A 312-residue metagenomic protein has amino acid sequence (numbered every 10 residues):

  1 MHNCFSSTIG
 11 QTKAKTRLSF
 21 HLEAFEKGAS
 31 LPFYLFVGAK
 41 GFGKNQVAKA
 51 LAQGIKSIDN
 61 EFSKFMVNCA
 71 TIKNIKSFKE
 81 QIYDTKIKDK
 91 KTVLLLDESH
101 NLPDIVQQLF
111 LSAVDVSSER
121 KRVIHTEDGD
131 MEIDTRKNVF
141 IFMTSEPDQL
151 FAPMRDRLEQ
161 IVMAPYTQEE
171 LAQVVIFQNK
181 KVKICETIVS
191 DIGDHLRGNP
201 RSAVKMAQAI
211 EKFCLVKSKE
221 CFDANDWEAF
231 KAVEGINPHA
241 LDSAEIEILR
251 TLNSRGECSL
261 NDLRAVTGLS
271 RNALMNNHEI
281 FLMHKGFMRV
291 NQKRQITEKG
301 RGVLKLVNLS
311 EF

Functional and structural regions predicted by a protein language model:
M1-R17, V182, P238-H239: Dynamic helix-loop-helix/coil hinge segments at AAA+ ATPase domain boundaries and subdomain interfaces
E23, D104-R136, Q149: Conserved catalytic/switch belt of AAA+ P-loop NTPases
E23-V67, E80-K86: Walker A/P-loop
V37, K180, V189-S202, I236: A short helix-loop-helix "switch/interaction" segment in the helical subdomain of ASCE P-loop NTPases
N68, S145, E159-L171: Conserved AAA+ ATPase "SRH/arginine-finger" region at the nucleotide-binding site
Q108-L111, S145-E159: Short regulatory helix/loop adjacent to the ATP-binding pocket of P-loop NTPases
E186, L196-E211, C221-D223, L241-S243: The conserved phosphate-sensing helix
S254-F312: Terminal-proximal interaction/regulatory segments of ATP-powered molecular machines
